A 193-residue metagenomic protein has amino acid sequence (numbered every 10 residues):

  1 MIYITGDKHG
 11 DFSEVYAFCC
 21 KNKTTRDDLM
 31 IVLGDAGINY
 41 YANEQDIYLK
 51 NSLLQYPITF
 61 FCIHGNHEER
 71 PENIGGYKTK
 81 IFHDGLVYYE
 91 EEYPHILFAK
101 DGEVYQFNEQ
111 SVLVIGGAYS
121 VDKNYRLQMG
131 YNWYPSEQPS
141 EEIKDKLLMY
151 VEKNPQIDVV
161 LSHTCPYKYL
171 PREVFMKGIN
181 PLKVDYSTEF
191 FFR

Functional and structural regions predicted by a protein language model:
M1-Y3: Extreme N-terminal starter segment of soluble prokaryotic enzymes
T5, D11-F107: Core catalytic region of metal-dependent phosphoesterases/phosphodiesterases, especially metallo-beta-lactamase-like
K8, T164, R193: Histidine-centered catalytic micro-motifs
C19-N22, V151-E152, R193: Short hydrophobic patches on amphipathic alpha-helices that form coiled-coil/helix-mediated interaction surfaces
G34-G37, F61-I63, I143-M149, F190-F192: Short C-terminal domain-edge/linker segments immediately following a structured domain
E44-L49, G178-F192: Charged helix-capping and loop-helix junction motifs
Q110-S187: Active-site-proximal loop/helix segment associated with metal-binding centers of metalloenzymes
